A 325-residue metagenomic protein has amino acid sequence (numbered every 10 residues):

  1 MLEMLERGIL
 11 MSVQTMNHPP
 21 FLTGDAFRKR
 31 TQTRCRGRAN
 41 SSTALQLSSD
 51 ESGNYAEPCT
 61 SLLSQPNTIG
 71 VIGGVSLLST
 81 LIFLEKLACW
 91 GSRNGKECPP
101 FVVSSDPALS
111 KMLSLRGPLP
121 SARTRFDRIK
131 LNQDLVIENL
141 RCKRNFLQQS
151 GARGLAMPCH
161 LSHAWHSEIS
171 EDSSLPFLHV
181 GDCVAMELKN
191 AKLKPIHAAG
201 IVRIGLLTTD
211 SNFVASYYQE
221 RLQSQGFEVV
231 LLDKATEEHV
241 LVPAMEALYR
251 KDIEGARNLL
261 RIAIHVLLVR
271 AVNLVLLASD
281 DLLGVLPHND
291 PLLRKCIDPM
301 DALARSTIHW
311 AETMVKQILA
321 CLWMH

Functional and structural regions predicted by a protein language model:
M1-H325: Non-catalytic structural scaffold of enzyme domains
